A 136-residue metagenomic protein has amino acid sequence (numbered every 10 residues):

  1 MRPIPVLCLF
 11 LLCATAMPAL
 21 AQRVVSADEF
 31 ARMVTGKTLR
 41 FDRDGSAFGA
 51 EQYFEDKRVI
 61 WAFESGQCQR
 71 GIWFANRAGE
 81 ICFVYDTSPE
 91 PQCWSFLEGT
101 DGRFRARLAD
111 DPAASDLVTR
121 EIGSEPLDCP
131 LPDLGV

Functional and structural regions predicted by a protein language model:
M1-P5: Positively charged n-region of N-terminal signal peptides that target proteins for export
V6-T15: Bacterial N-terminal signal peptides
M17-I72, A78-V136: Lipid interaction determinants
